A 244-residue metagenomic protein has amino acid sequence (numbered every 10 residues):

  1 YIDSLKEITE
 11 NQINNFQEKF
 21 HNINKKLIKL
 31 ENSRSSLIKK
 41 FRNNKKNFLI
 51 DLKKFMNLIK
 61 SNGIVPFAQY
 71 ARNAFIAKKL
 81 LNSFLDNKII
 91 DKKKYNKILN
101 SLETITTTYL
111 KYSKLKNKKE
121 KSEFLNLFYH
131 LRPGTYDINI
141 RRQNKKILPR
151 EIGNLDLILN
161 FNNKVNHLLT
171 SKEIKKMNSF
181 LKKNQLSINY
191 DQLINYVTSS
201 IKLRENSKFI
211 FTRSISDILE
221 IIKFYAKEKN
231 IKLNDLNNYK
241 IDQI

Functional and structural regions predicted by a protein language model:
Y1-I244: Contiguous hydrophobic, helix-prone segments at protein termini that mediate membrane targeting/anchoring
